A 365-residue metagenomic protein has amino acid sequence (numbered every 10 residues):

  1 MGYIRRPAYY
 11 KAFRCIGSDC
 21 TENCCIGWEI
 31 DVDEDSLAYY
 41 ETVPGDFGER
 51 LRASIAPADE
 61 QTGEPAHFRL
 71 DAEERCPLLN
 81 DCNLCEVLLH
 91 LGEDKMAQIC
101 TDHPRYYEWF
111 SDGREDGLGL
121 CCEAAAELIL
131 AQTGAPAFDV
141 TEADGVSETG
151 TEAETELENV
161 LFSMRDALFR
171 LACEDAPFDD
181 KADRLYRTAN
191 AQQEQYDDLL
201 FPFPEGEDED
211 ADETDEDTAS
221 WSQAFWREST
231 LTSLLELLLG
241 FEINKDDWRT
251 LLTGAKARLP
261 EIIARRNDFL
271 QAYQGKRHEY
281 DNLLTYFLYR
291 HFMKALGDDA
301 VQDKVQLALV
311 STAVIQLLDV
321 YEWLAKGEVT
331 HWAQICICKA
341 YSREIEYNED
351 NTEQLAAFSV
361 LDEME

Functional and structural regions predicted by a protein language model:
G2-C20, I55-A97, R114: Immediate flanking context of iron-sulfur cluster ligation sites
G2-E22, S111, A124-A126, L130 (+5 more regions): Long, low-complexity, compositionally biased intrinsically disordered regions
G17, T21, L161, R165 (+1 more regions): Short runs of predominantly hydrophobic/aromatic residues within well-ordered alpha helices that form helix-helix
S18, N23, G27-W28, L79 (+3 more regions): General secretory precursor processing signal
E22, I26-D59: A structured, charge-rich N-terminal accessory region that forms the first stable segment of a protein and links
L51-P65, D180-L185, E328: Short glycine-rich, low-complexity/disordered patches
N83, H90-D183: Internal, well-ordered alpha/beta segment that forms a basic, Gly-enriched binding/recognition surface
D175-E365: Hydrophobic, aromatic-lined core segments that form the binding pocket/scaffold for planar heteroaromatic ligands
